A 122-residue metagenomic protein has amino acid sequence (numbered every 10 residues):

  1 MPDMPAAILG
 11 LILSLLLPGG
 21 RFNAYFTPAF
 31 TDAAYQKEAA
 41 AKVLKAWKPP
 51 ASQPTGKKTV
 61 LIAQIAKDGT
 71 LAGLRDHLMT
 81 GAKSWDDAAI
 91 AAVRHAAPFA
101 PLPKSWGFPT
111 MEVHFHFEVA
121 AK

Functional and structural regions predicted by a protein language model:
M1, P5-I8, L13-E38, K48 (+1 more regions): Intrinsic-disorder/low-complexity signature in envelope-associated proteins
L17-F26, A40-K48, Q64-L78, D87-P101 (+1 more regions): Conserved "boundary/linchpin" sites in short secondary-structure elements
P54-V60: Short, small/polar residue-rich loop motifs at catalytic or cofactor-binding pockets
S84: Residues that form or flank phosphate/diphosphate-binding pockets in enzymes that use nucleotide phosphates
